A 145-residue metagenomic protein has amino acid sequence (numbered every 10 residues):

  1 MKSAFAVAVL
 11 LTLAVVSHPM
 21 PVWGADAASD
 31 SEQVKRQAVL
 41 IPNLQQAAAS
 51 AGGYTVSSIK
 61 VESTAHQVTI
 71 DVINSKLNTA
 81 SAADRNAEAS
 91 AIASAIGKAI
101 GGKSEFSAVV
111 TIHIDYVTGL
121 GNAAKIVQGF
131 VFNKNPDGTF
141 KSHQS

Functional and structural regions predicted by a protein language model:
M1-A4: Positively charged n-region of N-terminal signal peptides that target proteins for export
A8-S17: Bacterial N-terminal signal peptides
L11-T12, V22-A25: Cleavable N-terminal signal peptides
P19-V22, N43: Generic low-complexity segments that are intrinsically disordered, proline-rich and/or Lys/Arg-biased
D26-A80, G101-S145: Polar/charged, Gly/Pro-rich intrinsically disordered segments
S81-S104: Short, non-transmembrane amphipathic alpha-helical segments
